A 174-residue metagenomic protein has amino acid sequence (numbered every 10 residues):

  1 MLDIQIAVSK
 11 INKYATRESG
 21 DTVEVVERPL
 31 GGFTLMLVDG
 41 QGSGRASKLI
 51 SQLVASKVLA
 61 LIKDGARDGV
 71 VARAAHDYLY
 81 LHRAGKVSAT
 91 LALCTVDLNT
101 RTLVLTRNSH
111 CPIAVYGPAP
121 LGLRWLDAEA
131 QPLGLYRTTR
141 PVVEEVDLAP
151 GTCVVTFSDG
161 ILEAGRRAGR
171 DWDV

Functional and structural regions predicted by a protein language model:
M1-G20, E27-G31, V58, A66 (+3 more regions): Intrinsically disordered, low-complexity terminal regulatory regions
L2-G20, H76-L81, C111-E145: PP2C/PPM family metal-dependent serine/threonine protein phosphatase catalytic domain, recognizing the conserved
D3-Q5, P29-F33, L98-T102, A149-P150: Beta-strand-turn-beta hairpins that frame and shape the catalytic cleft of phosphate-ester-processing enzymes
T16-F33, A89-L91, W125-A168: Acidic loop->beta-strand submotif enriched in PP2C/PPM serine/threonine phosphatases
M36: Glycine-rich phosphate/pyrophosphate-binding loop regions near the starts of catalytic domains
S43-D64, L148, T152-V174: Active-site-proximal, acidic helix/loop segment immediately C-terminal to a metal-coordinating Asp/Glu
K48-P120, P141: Catalytic core of PPM/PP2C metal-dependent serine/threonine phosphatase domains
